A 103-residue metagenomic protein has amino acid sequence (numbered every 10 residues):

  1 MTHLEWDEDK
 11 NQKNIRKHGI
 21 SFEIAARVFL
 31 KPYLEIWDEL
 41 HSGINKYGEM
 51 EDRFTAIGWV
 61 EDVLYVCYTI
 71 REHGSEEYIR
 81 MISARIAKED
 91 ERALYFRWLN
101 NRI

Functional and structural regions predicted by a protein language model:
M1-I103: Ribonuclease/tRNase effector modules and their secretory precursors
